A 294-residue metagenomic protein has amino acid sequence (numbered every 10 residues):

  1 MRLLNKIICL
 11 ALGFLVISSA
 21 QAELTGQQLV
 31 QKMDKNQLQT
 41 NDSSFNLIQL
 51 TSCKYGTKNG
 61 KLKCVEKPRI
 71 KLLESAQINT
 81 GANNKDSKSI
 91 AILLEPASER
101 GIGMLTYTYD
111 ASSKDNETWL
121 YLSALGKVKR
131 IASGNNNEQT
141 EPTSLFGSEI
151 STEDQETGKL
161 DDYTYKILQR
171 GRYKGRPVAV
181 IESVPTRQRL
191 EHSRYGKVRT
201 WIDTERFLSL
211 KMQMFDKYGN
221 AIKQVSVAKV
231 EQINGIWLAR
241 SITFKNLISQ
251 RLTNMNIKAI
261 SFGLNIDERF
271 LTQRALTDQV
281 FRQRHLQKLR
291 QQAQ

Functional and structural regions predicted by a protein language model:
M1-C9: Bacterial N-terminal signal peptides that target proteins for export
F14, S18-K88, L289-Q294: N-terminal leader/targeting segments and the immediate start of mature chains
E23-K35, Q39-D42, Q49, A97 (+3 more regions): Flexible, processing/modification-adjacent segments and terminal tails in exported/periplasmic/extracellular proteins
T57-G60, A82-K85, S112-K114, R172-R176 (+2 more regions): Short, solvent-exposed loop/turn segments that connect beta-strands within catalytic domains and beta-strand-rich
L72-G81, T164-R172, A228-V230: Short amphipathic beta-strand and strand-loop transition segments with alternating hydrophobic
L73-D110: Functional cores of ribonucleases/endoribonucleases
T80-A82, P96, Y109-A111, R170 (+3 more regions): Short polar/acidic secondary-structure junctions
L94, L105, E117-Y121, K127-E156 (+1 more regions): Gly/Pro-enriched, hydrophobic low-complexity segments that function as extracytoplasmic propeptides/linkers
